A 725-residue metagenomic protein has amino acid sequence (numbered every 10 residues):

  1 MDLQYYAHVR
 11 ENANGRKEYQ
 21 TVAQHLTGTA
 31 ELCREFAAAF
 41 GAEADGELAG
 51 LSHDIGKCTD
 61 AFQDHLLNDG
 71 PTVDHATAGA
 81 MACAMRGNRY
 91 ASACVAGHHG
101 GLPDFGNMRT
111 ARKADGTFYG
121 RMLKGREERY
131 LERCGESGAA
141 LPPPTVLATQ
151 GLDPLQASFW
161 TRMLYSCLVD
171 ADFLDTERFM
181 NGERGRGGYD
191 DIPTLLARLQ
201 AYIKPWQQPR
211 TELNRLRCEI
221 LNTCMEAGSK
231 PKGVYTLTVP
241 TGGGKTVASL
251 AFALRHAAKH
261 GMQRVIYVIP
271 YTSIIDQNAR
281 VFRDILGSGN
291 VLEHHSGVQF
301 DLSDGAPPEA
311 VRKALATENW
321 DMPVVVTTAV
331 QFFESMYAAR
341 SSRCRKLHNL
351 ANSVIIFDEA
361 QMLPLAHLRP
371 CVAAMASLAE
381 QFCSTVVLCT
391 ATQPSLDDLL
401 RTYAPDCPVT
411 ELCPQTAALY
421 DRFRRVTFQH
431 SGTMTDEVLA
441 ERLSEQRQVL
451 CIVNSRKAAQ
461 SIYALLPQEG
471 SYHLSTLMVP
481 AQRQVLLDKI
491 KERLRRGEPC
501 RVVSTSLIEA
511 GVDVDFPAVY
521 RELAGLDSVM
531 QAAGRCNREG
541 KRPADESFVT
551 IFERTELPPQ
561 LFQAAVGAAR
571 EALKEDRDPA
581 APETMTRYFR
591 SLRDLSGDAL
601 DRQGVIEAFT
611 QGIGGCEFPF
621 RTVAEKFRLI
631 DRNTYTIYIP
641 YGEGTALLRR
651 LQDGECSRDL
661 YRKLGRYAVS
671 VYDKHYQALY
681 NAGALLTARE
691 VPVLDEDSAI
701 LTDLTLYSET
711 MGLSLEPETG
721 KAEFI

Functional and structural regions predicted by a protein language model:
M1-A201: Accessory nucleic-acid engagement/destabilization modules that flank
H8-A13, T272, E293-P307, N454-K457 (+2 more regions): Conserved helicase motor
A91, A379, E437-Q446, I452 (+9 more regions): C-terminal helicase lobe and adjacent C-terminal extensions/tails of nucleic-acid helicase motors
P231-H256: Walker A/P-loop
L237-T246, E359-L399: Conserved helicase ATPase motor motifs in RecA-like P-loop NTPase domains
A253, M262-L286, H295-V298, S395: Conserved Walker A/P-loop ATP-binding site and its immediately adjacent core in helicase/helicase-like ATPase domains
G287-Y337: Inter-Walker segment of RecA-like/P-loop motor cores
T385, A391-E445: Interdomain hinge/linker at the junction between the two RecA-like core domains of SF2 helicases
